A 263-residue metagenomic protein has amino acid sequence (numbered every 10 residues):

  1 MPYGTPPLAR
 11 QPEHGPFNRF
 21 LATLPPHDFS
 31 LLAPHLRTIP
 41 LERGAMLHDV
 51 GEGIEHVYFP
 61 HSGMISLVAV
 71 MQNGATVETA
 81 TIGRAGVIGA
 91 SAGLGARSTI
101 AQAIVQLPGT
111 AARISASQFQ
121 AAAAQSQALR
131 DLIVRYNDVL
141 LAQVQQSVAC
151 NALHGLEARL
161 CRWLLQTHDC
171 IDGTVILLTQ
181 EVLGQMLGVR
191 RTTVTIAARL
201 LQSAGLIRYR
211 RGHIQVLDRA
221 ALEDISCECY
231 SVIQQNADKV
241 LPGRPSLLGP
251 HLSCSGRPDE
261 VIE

Functional and structural regions predicted by a protein language model:
M1-L8, G243, L247-L252: Intrinsically disordered or compositionally simple regulatory linkers and C-terminal tails in signal-transduction
M1-P40, V87, A92-G93: Cyclic nucleotide-binding regulatory module and flanking cytosolic helices
A45-L107: Cyclic nucleotide-binding regulatory domains
M64, G109-A111, H213: Structural motif
A80-D138, A142, Q146: Cyclic-nucleotide recognition modules
Q106-P108, A123-R190: Polybasic "coupling" helices that flank or enter modular domains
Q166-G249: Phosphate-/nucleic-acid-contacting segments
P250-E263: Short hydrophobic alpha-helices and adjacent helix-cap/hinge residues
